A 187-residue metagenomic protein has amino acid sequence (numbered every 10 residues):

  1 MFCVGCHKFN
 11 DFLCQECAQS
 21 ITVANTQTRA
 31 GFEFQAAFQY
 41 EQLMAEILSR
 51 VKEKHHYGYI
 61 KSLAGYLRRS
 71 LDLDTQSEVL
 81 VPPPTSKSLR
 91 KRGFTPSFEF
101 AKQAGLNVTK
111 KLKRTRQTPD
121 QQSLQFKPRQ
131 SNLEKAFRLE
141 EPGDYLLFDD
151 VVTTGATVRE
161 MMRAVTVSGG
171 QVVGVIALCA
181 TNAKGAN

Functional and structural regions predicted by a protein language model:
M1-N187: Glycine-rich phosphate/pyrophosphate-handling loop used in enzymes and phosphotransfer proteins
